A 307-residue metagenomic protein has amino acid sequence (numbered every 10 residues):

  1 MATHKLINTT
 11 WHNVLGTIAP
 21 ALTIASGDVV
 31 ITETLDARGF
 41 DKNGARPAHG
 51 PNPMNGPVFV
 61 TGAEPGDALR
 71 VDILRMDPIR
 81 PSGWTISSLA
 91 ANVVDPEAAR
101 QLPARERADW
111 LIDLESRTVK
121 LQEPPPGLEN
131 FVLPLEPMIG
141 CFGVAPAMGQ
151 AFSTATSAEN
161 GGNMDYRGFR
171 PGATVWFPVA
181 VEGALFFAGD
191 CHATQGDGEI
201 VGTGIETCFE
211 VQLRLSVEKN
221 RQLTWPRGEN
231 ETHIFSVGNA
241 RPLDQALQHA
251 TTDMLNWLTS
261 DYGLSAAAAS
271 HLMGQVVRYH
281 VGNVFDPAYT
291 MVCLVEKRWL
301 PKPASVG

Functional and structural regions predicted by a protein language model:
M1-R46: N-terminal, Lys/Arg-enriched amphipathic/low-complexity engagement segments that precede the first folded domain
L6-G16, P47-M54, F152-N160, M254: Short, structured beta-strand/loop micro-motifs enriched in basic residues and often containing a Trp
I24, V60-A63, F169: Short, well-ordered loop/turn sites that connect or cap secondary structure elements
T32, A68-V71, F177: A generic structural signal for residues embedded in beta-strands
A37-A48, M76-I86, G183-A193, G282-F285: Short, Lys/Arg- and Gly-enriched loop/turn segments at beta-strand edges
P78-P171: Intrinsically disordered, low-complexity linker/loop segments enriched in Gly/Pro and charged/polar residues
L135-D244, L255: Conserved mixed alpha/beta catalytic, RNA-binding, or beta-rich assembly cores of soluble enzyme, regulatory
